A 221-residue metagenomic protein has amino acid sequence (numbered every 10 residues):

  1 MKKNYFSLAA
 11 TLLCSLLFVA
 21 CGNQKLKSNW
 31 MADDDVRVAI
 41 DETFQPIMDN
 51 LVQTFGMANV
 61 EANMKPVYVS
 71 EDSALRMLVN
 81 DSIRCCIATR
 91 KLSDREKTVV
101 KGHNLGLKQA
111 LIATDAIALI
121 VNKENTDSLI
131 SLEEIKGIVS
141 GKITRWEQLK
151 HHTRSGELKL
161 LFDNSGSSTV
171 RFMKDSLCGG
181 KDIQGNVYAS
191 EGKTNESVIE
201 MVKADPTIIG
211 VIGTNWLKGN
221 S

Functional and structural regions predicted by a protein language model:
M1-V19: Sec-dependent bacterial lipoprotein signal peptides
C14, C21, C85-C86, C178: Generic recognition of cysteine residues
C21-V60, M64-V67, E71-D72, R76-V79 (+2 more regions): Exported/periplasmic ABC-transporter solute-binding proteins
D72-H103: Pocket-flanking alpha-helical
I83-C85, G106-L107, D163, M201: Short alpha-helix boundary/capping motifs
E96-Q109, E124, G219-S221: Ligand-binding "clamshell"
Q109-I117: Solvent-exposed, amphipathic alpha-helical "stalk/arm" or coiled-coil-like segments used as scaffolds
